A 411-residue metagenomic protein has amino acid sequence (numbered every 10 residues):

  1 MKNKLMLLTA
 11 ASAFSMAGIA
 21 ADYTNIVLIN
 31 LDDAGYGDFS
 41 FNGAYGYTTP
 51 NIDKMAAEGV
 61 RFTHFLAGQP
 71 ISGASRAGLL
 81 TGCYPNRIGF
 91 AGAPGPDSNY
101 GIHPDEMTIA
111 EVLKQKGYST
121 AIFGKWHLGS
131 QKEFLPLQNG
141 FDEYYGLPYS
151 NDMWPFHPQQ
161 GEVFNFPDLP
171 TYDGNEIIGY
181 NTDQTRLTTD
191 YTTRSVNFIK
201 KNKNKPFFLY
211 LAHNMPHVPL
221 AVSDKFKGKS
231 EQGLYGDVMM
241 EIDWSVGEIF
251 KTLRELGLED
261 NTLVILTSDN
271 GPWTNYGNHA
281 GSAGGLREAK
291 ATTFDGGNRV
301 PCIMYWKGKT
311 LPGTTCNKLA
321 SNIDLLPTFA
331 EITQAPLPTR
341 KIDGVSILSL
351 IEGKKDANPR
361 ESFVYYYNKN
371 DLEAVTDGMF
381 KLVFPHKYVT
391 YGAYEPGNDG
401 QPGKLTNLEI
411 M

Functional and structural regions predicted by a protein language model:
K2-K4, G18-E409: Formylglycine-dependent sulfatase
A10-I19: Hydrophobic h-region of N-terminal signal peptides that target proteins for export in Gram-negative bacteria
